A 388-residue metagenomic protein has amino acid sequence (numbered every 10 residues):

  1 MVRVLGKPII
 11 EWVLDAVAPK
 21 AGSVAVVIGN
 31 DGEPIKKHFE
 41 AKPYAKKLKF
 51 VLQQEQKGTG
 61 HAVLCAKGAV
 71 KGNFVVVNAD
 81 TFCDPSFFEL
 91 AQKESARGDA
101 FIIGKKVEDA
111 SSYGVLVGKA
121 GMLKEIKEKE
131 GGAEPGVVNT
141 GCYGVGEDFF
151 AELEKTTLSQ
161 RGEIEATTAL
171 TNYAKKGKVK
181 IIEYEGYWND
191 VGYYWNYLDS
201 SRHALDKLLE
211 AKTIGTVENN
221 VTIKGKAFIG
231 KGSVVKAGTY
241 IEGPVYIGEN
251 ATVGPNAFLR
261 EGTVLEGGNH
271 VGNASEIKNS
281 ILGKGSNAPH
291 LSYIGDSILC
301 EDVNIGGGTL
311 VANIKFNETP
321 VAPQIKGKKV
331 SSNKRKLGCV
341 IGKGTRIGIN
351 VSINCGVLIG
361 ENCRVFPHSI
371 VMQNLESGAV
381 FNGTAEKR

Functional and structural regions predicted by a protein language model:
R3, K7-A79, F88-E89: Conserved N-terminal catalytic core of the sugar/cofactor nucleotidyltransferase
V75, Q92-K93, M122-D206: Catalytic-core segments of class I nucleotidyltransferases/pyrophosphorylases that form NMP-activated intermediates
V77, C83-P85, V145, I305 (+1 more regions): Hydrophobic/aromatic residue at the end of a short beta strand that borders the catalytic acidic motif
D80-T81, V221: Active-site metal-binding loops of divalent metal-dependent hydrolases
P85-S111: Conserved donor-nucleotide/metal-binding helix-loop-beta segment in metal-dependent transferases, i.e., the alpha-helix
T171-F258: Extended, small-residue-rich solenoid/repeat segments and analogous flexible loops that form exposed scaffolds
K231, G248-E249, G267, K278 (+1 more regions): The repeat-register position in solenoid repeat domains
G272-R388: Glycine-rich hexapeptide-repeat left-handed beta-helix
